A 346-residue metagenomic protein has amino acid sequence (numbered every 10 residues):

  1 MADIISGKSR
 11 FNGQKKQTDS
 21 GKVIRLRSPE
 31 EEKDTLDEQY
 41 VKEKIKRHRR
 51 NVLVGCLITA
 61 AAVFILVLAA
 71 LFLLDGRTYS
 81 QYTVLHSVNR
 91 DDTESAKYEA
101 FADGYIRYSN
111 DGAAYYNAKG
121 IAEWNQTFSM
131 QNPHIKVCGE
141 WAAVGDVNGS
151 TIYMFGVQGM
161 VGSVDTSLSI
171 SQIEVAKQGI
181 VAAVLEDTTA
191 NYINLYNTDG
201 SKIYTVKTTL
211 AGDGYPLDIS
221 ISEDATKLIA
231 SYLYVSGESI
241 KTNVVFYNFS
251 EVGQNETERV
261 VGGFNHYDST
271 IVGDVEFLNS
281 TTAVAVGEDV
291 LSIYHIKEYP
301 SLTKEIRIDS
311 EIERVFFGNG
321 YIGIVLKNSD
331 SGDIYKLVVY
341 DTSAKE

Functional and structural regions predicted by a protein language model:
M1-E32: N-terminal targeting leaders characterized by basic, low-complexity, disordered sequences that direct proteins
P29-S150, M154, G162: N-terminal "mature head" segments of proteins
R77-D91, G120-T127, Q158-D165, K202-T209 (+3 more regions): A short beta-strand motif characteristic of beta-propeller blades
R90-A100, F128-E140, L168-G179, G212-I221 (+2 more regions): Repeated scaffold domains used in trafficking and secretory/extracellular systems, primarily beta-propellers
Y105, A142, I180-A182, A225-L228 (+2 more regions): Hydrophobic beta-strand positions that form the internal "hydrophobic ladder" of WD40/Gbeta-like beta-propeller blades
G112-A114, S150-M154, T188-L195, S236-N248 (+2 more regions): Structural motif
A122-K177, L302-S331, Y335-D341: Structured, soluble extracytoplasmic/luminal domains of envelope-associated proteins
N191-V286, V290: Solenoidal tandem-repeat scaffolds enriched in leucines and small polar residues
